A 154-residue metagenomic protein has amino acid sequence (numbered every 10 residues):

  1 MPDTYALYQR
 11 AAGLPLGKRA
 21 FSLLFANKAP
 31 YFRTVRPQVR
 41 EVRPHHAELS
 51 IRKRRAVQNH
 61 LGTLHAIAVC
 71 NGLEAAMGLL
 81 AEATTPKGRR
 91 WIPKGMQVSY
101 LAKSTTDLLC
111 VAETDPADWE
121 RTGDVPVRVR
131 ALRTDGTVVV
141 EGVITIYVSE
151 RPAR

Functional and structural regions predicted by a protein language model:
M1-E48: Non-catalytic linker/capping segments at the edges of enzyme domains
M1-L14, T105, D115-R154: HotDog/MaoC-like acyl-thioester-processing domains
R33-V39, K94-S99, P126-V127: Short structured motifs
S50-R52, V111: Beta-strand residues in well-ordered beta-sheet regions across diverse protein folds
R52-G78: Hot-dog-fold acyl-thioester-processing enzymes
I67, N71-A75, M96-Y100, T114 (+2 more regions): Hydrophobic alpha-helical segments of small multi-pass membrane proteins
L79-D115: Hydrophobic beta-strand-centered segment that forms part of the acyl-chain substrate-binding groove
